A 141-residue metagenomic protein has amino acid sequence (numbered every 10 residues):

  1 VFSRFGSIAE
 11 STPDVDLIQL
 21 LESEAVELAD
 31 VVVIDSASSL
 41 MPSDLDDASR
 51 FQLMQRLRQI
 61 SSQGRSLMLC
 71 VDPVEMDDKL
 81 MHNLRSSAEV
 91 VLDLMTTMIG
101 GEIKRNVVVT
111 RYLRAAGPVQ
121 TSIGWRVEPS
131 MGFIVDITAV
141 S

Functional and structural regions predicted by a protein language model:
V1-P42: Conserved inter-motif catalytic segment of the P-loop NTP-binding fold
S11-I18, R50-M54, M81, R85 (+1 more regions): Amphipathic alpha-helical transducer elements in NTP-driven molecular machines
L21-S23, E27, L57, L80-H82: Short, flexible, glycine/charge-rich loop motifs used to bind or transfer phosphoryl groups or to couple energy/partner
S23-E27, G124-S141: NTP-binding/hydrolysis catalytic cores, primarily Walker-type P-loop NTPases
M41-D44, S61, L92-M95: Short, well-ordered alpha-helical segments in soluble proteins
D44, S49-V74: Substrate-engagement module of ASCE P-loop NTPases
V71-G132: Phosphate-binding/switch region of NTP-binding enzymes
